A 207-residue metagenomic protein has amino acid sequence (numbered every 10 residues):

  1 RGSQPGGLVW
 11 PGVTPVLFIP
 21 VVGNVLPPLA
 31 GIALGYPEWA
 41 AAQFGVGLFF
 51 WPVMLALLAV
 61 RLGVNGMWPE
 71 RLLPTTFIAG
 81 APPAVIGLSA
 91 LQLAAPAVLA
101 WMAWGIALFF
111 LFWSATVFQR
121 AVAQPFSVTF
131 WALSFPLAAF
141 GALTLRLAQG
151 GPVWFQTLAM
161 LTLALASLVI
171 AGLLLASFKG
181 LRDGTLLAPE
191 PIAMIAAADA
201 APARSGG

Functional and structural regions predicted by a protein language model:
R1-P20, N24, P28-F44: Membrane-interface helix-loop-helix junctions at boundaries between adjacent transmembrane segments
R1-V9, L55-E70, S114-P125, L175-G180: C-terminal ends of transmembrane helices
V25-G35, P83-P96, A139-W154: Hydrophobic alpha-helical transmembrane segments in multi-pass integral membrane proteins
E38-V53, A97-F109, L163-A166: Structural signature of hydrophobic alpha-helical transmembrane segments
R61-V98, F118-Q119: Membrane-helix boundary elements
L73, P96, V128, G151-S167: Membrane-interface transmembrane-helix boundary segments in multi-pass integral membrane proteins
I78-I86, I106-F112, L133-L145: Hydrophobic membrane-spanning alpha-helices of multi-pass integral membrane proteins
L174-G207: Extramembrane terminal tails and long inter-domain/linker segments of multi-pass membrane proteins
